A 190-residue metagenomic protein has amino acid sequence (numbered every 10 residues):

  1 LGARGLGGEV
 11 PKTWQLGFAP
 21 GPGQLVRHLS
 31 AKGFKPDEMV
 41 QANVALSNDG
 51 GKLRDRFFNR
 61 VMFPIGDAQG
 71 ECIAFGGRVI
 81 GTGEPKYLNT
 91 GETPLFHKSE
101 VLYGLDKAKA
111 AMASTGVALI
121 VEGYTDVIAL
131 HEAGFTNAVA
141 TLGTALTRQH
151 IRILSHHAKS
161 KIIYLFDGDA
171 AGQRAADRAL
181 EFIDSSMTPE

Functional and structural regions predicted by a protein language model:
G2-K12: Non-catalytic interaction/clamp surfaces of large macromolecular machines
P11-T13, F18-A19: Terminal amphipathic helices with adjacent charged low-complexity linkers/tails
Q15, T144-A145, G168-D169: Conserved beta-strand edge residues that scaffold enzyme active sites
P22-K161, A176: Phosphate-handling DNA/RNA-contact segment within nucleic-acid enzymes
I162, D167-E190: Phosphate/diphosphate-binding loops
